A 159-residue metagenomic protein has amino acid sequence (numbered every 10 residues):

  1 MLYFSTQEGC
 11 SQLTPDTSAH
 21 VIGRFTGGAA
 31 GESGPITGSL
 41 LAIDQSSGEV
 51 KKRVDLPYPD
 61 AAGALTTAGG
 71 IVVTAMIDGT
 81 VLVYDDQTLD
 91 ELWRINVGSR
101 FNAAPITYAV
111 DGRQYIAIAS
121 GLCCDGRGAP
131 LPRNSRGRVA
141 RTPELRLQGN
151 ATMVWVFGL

Functional and structural regions predicted by a protein language model:
M1-E8: Long, low-complexity segments enriched in small/aliphatic residues
G9-P59, L65-A68, V72-L159: Extracytoplasmic/lumenal domain signature
